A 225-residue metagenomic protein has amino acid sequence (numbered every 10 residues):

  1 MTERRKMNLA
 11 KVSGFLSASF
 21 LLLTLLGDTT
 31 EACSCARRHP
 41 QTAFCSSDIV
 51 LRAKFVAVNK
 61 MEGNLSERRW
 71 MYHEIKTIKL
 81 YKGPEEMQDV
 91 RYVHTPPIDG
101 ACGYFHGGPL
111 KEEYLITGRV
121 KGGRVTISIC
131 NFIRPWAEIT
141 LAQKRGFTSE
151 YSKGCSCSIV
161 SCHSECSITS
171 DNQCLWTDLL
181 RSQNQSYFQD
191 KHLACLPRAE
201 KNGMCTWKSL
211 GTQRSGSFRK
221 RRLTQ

Functional and structural regions predicted by a protein language model:
T2-Q225: Transition segments tied to proteolytic processing and entry into folded domains
